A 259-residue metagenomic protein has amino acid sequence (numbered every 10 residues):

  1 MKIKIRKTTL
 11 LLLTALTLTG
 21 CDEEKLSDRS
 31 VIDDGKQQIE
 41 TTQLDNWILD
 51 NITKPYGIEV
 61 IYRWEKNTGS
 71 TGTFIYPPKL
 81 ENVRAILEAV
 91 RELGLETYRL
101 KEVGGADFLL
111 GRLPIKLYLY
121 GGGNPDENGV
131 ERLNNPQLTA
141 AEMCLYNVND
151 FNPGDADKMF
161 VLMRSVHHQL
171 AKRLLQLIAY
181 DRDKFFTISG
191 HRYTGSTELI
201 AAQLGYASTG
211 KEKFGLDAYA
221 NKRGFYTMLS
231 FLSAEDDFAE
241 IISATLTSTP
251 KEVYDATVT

Functional and structural regions predicted by a protein language model:
M1-T9: Bacterial N-terminal signal peptides that target proteins for export
L16-G20: C-terminal motif of bacterial Sec signal peptides marking the signal peptidase cleavage site
C21-V103, T259: Acidic/polar, low-complexity intrinsically disordered N-terminal segments immediately downstream of a Sec signal
L26, R84-E142: Auxiliary, metal-adjacent structural segments of Zn-dependent hydrolase domains
G72-E81, N149-V161, G224-L232: Second-shell loop/turn segments in exported
R84, E88, E92, R164 (+3 more regions): Solvent-exposed, polar/charged alpha-helical surfaces in well-ordered, non-transmembrane soluble domains, broadly
A156-R182: Active-site recognition of the HExxH zinc-binding catalytic motif
T194-V258: Metalloprotease/metallohydrolase-associated module, dominated by Zn2+-dependent proteases
